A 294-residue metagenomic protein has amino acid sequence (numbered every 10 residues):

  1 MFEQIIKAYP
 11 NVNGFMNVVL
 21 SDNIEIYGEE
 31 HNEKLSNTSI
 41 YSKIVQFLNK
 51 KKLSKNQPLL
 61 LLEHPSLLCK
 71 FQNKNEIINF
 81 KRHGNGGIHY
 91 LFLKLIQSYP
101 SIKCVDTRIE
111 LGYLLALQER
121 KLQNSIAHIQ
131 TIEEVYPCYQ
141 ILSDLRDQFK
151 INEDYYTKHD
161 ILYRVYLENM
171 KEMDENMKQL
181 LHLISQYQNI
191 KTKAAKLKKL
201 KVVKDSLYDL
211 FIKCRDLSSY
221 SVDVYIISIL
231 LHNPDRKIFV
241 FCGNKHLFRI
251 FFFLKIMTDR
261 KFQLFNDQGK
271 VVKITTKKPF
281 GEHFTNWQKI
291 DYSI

Functional and structural regions predicted by a protein language model:
M1-I294: Compositional signal for N-terminal targeting/processing segments
